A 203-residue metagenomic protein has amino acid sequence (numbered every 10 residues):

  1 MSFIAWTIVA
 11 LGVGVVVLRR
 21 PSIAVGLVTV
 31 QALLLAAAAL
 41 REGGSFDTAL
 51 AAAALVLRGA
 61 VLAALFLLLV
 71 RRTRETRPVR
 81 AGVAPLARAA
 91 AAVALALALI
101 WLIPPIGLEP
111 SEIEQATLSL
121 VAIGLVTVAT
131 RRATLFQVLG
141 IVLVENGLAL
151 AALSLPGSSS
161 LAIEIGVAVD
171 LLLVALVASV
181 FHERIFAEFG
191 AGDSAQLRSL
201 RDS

Functional and structural regions predicted by a protein language model:
M1-S203: Alpha-helical transmembrane segments of multi-pass membrane proteins predominantly involved in bioenergetics
